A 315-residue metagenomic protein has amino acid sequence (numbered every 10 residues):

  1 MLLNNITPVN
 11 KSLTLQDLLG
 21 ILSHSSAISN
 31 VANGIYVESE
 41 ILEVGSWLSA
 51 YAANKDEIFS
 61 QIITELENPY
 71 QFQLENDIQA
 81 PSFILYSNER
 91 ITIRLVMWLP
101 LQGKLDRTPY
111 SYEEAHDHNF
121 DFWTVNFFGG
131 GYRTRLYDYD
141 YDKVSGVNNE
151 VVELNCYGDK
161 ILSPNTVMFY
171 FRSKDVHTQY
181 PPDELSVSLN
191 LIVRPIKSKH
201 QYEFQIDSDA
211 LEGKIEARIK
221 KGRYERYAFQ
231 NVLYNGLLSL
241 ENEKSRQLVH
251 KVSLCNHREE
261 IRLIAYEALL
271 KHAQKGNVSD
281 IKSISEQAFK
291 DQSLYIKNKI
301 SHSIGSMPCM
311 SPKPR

Functional and structural regions predicted by a protein language model:
N4-W98: A short, N-terminal "cap"/entry segment at the start of jelly-roll beta-barrel domains of the cupin/DSBH fold
L66-N68, L95-H118, F171-S173: Conserved short histidine dyad/triad with adjacent acidic residue
F120-D140: Glycine- and acidic-residue-biased ligand/ion/polar-headgroup-sensing regions
T124, D183-H200: A short hydrophobic beta-strand segment most commonly corresponding to one strand of the jelly-roll/cupin
T134-R135, G158-K160, Y170-F171, D175-P182 (+1 more regions): Short beta-strand His + acidic residue motifs that chelate non-heme Fe in jelly-roll/DSBH and cupin folds
D140-R172: Short acidic-glycine-tyrosine-enriched beta hairpin
K214-I215, E243-S253, G276-E286: Amphipathic alpha-helical scaffolding segments comprising HEAT/armadillo-like alpha-solenoid repeats
F229-G236, V249, R262-L269, K299-S301: Conserved hydrophobic register position within alpha-solenoid helical repeats
